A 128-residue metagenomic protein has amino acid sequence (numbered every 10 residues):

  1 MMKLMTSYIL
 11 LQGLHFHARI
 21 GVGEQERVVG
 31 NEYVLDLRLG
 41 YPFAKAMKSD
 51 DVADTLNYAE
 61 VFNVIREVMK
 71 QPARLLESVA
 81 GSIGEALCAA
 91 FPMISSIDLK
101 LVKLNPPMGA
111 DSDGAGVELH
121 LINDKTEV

Functional and structural regions predicted by a protein language model:
M2-V128: N-terminal, polar/charged subdomain of small-to-medium soluble alpha/beta proteins
